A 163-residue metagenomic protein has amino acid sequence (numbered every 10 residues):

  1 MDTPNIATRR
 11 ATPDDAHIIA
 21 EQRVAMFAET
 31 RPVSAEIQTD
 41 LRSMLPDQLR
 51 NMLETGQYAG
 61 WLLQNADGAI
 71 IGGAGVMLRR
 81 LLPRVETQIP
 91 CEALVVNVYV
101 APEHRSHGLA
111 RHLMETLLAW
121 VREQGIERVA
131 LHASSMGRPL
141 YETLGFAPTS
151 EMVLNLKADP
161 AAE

Functional and structural regions predicted by a protein language model:
A7-E21, P32: A short beta-loop-alpha structural element at the N-terminal edge of CoA-dependent acyl/N-acetyltransferase catalytic
F27-Q48: Conserved GNAT-fold acetyl-CoA-binding loop/helix
D47-L62, L94: A short helix-loop-beta-strand connector motif used in the catalytic cores of GNAT acetyltransferases and, in some
L62, A69-L78, L94, Y99: Conserved beta-strand in the GNAT
L78-R84, A130-M136, E142, A147-E163: Conserved catalytic-core motifs of GNAT/GCN5-like acyltransferases
E86-P102, L154: Conserved acetyl-CoA binding element of GNAT-fold acetyltransferases
H104-T116: Conserved acetyl-CoA pyrophosphate-binding loop and the N-cap/start of the following alpha-helix in GNAT-like
V121-A133: Conserved GNAT acetyl-CoA-binding A-motif
